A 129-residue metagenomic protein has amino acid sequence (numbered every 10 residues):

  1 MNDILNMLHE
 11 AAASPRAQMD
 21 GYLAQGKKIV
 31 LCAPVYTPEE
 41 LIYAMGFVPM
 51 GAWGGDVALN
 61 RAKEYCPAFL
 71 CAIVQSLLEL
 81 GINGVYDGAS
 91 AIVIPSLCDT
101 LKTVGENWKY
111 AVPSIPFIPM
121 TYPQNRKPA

Functional and structural regions predicted by a protein language model:
M1-A129: An N-terminal assembly and electron-transfer interface module characteristic of large anaerobic redox and radical
